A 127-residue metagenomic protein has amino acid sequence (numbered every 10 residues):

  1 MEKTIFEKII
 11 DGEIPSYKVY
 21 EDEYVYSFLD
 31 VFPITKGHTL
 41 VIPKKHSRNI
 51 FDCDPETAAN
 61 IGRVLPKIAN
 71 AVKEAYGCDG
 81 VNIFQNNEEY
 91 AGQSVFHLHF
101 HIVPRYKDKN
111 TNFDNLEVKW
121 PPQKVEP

Functional and structural regions predicted by a protein language model:
M1-P127: HIT superfamily nucleotide-processing domains
